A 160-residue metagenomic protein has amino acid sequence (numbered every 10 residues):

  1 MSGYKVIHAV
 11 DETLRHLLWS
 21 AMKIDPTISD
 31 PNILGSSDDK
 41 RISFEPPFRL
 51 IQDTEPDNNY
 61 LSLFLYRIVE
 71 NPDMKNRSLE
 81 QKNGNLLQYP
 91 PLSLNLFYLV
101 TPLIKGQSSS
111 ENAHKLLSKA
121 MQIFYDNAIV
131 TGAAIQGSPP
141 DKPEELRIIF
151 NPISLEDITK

Functional and structural regions predicted by a protein language model:
M1-S78, G137-D141: Small/polar-rich, solvent-exposed N-terminal microdomains that initiate assembly or binding
G3, I7, D11, P91 (+1 more regions): Short, charged, low-complexity patches
N58-S62, S93-L99, E145: Broad gene-expression machinery/nucleic-acid interaction feature
R67-V69, Y98-G106, F124: Beta-strand elements of well-folded, non-transmembrane domains
K82-Q88: Short beta-strand/turn micro-motifs at beta-sheet edges
Q88-K105, S118-K119: Oligomerization/assembly interface segments of phage tail-like spikes and tubes
N112-A113, S118-G132: Acidic, metal/cofactor-coordinating or nucleic-acid-engaging core segments within structured domains
Y125-K160: Acidic-leaning, charged glycine-interspersed low-complexity segments
